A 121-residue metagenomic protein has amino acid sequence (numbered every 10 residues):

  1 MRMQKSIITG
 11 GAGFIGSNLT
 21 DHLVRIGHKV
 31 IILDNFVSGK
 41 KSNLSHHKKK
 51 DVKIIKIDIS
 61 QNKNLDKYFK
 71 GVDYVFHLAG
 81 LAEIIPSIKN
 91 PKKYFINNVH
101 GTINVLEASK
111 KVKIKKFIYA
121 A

Functional and structural regions predicted by a protein language model:
M1-A121: N-terminal Rossmann-like NAD(P)+-binding domain of SDR-like oxidoreductases, especially those catalyzing
